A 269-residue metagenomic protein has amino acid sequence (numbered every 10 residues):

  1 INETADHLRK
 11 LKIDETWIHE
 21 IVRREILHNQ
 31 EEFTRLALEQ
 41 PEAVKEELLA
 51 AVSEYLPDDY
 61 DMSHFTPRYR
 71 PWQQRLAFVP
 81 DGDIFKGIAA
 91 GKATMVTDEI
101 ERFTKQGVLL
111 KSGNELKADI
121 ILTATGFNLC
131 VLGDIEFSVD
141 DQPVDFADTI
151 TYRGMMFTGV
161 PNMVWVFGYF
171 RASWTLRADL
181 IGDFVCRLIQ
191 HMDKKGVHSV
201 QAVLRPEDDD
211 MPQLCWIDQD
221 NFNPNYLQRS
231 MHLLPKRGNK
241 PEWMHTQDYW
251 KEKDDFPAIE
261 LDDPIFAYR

Functional and structural regions predicted by a protein language model:
I1-K105, C186-Q219: Dinucleotide-binding/catalytic capping subdomain of oxidoreductase cores
E3, D134, V164-V166: Catalytic cores of eukaryotic secretory-pathway lumenal/extracellular enzymes that build and remodel glycoconjugates
T94-V96, L122, V164-V166: Hydrophobic/aromatic beta-strand patches that form the interior of the parallel beta-sheet core in alpha/beta enzyme
K111-I120: Core beta-strand elements of the Rossmann-like FAD/NAD(P) dinucleotide-binding domain in flavoenzyme oxidoreductases
S112, T125-G126, F167: Glycine-rich, N-terminal phosphate-binding loop of Rossmann-like dinucleotide-binding domains
T123-D140: Flavin (primarily FAD) binding-site architecture
I150-T151, N162-R269: C-terminal, flexible cofactor-proximal segment of oxidoreductases
R153-G159: Short glycine/proline-enriched loop/turn "hinge" motifs that connect secondary-structure elements and lie
